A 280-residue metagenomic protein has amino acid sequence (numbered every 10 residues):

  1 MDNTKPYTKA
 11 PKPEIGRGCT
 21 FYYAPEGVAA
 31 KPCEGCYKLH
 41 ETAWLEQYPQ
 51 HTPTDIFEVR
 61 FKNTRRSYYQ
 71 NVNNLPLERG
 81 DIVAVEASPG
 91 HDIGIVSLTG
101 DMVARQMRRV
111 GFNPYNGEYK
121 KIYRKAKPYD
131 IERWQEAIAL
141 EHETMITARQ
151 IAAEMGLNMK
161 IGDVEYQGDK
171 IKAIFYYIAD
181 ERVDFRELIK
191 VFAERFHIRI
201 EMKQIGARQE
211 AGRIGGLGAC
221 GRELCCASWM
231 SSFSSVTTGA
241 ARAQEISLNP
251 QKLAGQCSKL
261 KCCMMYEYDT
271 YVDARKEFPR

Functional and structural regions predicted by a protein language model:
M1-K9: N-terminal acidic, proline/glycine-rich, low-complexity intrinsically disordered segments
N3, E14-N249: Acidic-enriched and Gly/Ser
M230-P250, A254-P279: Ferredoxin-type iron-sulfur electron-transfer modules in oxidoreductases and energy-metabolism complexes
